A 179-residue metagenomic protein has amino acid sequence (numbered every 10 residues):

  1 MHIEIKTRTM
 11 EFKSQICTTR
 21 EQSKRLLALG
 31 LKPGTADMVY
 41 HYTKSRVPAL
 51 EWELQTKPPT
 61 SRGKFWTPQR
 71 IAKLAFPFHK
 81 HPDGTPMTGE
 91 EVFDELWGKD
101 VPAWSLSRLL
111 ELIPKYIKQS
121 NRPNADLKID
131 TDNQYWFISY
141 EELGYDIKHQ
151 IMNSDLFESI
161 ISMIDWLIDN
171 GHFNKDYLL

Functional and structural regions predicted by a protein language model:
H2-L179: Glycine-rich anion-binding surface patch
